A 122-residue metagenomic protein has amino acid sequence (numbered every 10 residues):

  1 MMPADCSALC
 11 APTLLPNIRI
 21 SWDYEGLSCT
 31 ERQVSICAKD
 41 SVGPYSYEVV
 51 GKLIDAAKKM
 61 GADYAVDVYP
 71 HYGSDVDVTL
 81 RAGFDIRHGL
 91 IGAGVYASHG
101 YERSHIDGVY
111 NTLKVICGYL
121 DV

Functional and structural regions predicted by a protein language model:
M1-K39, V76: Acidic/histidine-rich catalytic neighborhood of metal-dependent amide-processing enzymes
T13-L15, G118-D121: Long, hydrophilic "mature protein body" segments
S35-L113, Y119-V122: Active-site-adjacent substrate-binding region of metalloamidase/peptidase-like peptide-processing proteins
